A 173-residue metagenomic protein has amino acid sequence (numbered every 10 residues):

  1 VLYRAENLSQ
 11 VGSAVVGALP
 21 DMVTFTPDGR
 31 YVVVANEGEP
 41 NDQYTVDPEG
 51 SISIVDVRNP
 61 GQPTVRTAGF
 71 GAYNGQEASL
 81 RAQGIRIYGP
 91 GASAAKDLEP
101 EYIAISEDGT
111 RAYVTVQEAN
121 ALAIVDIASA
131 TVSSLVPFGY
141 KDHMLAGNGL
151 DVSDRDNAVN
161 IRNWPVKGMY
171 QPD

Functional and structural regions predicted by a protein language model:
V1, A35-G50, N157-R162: Short, conserved, GDST-rich strand-edge loop motifs in beta-rich repeat architectures
L2-N7, D47-N59: Beta-propeller blade signature
S13, N59-A95, S134-K167: Surface-exposed loop and turn segments in beta-propeller and other repeat-based domains that flank or scaffold
L19-D21, E39, P48, E99 (+2 more regions): Beta-rich catalytic cores
F25-G29, E107-D108: Residue-level detector of Asp-centered blade-edge/turn motifs that repeat once per structural unit in beta-propeller
A35-G38, D56, V116: Recurrent small/Gly-Pro-centered beta-turn motifs in extracellular repeat architectures
